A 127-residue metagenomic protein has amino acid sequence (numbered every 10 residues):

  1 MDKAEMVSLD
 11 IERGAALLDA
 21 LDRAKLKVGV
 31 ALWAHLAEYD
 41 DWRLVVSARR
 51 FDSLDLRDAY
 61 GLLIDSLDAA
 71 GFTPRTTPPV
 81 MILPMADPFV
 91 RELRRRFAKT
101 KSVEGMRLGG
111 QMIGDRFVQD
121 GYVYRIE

Functional and structural regions predicted by a protein language model:
M1-R13: N-terminal presequence-like segments and adjacent domain-start helices
D19-G29, G71-P74: Short secondary-structure junctions
K25-W42: Short edge beta-strands and adjacent turn/loop segments
A37-Y39, R49, M85-F89: Short, internal active-site loops enriched in acidic
V45-R57: A short interface-forming secondary-structure element
L54-R75: Short, non-transmembrane amphipathic alpha-helical segments
D65, T73-E127: Catalytic "initiation/cleavage/transfer" segments centered on a nucleophilic residue and adjacent nucleic-acid-engaging
